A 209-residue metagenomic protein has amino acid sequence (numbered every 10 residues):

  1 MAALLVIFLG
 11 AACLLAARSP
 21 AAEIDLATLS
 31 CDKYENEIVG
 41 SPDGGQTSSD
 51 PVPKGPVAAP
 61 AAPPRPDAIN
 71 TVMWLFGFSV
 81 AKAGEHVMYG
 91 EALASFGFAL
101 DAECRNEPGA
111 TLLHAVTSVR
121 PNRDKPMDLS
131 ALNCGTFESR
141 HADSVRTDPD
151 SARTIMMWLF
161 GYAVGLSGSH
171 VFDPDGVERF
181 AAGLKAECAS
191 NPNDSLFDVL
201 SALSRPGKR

Functional and structural regions predicted by a protein language model:
A3-L14: Bacterial N-terminal signal peptides
L15-A21: Sec/Tat signal peptide C-region and signal peptidase I cleavage site
A22-D194, D198: Short N-proximal segments of mature Sec-exported proteins
K208-R209: Short, solvent-exposed mixed-charge patches
